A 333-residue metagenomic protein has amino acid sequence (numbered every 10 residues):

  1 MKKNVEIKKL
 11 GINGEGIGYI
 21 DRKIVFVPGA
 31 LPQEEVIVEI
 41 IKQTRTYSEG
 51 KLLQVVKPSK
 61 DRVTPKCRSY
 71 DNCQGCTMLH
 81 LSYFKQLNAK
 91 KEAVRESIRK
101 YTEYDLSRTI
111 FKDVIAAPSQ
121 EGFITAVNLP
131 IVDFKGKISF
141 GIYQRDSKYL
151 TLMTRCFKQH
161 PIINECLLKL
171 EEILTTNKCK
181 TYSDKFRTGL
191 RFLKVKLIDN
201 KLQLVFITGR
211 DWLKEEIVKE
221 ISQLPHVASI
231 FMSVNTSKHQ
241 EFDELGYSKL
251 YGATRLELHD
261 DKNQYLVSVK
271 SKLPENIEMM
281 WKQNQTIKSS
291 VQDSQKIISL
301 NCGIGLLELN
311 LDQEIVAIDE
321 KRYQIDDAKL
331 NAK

Functional and structural regions predicted by a protein language model:
M1-S69, K100-D105: Terminal RNA-binding accessory module
K3, K9-I12, G16, W212-K333: Rossmann-like S-adenosyl-L-methionine
Q33, Q159, N276: Short, conserved phosphate/pyrophosphate- and ester-handling motifs at nucleotide-, phospho-/glycolipid
I37-E39, N128, I298: Hydrophobic beta-strand signal
L53-P65, N72-F186: Extended interfacial segments that mediate partner engagement and assembly in macromolecular machines
Y182-L197: A short glycine-rich, hydrophobically flanked beta-strand micro-motif that places a catalytic Asp/Glu for divalent metal
V195-G209, Q264-S268: Short, aliphatic-rich beta-strand segments
